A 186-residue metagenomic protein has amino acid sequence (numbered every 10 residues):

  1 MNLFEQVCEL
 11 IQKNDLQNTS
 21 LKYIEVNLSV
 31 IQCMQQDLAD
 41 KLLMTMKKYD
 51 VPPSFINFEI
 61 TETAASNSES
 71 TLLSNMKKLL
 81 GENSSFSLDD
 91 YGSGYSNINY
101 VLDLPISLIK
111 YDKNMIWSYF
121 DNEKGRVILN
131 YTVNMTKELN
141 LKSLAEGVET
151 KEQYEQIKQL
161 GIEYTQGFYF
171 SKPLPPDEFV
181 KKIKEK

Functional and structural regions predicted by a protein language model:
M1-V51, S93, I98: Bacterial c-di-GMP phosphodiesterase EAL domain
N14, S29-Q36, F55-S70, S84-K186: EAL-family c-di-GMP phosphodiesterase catalytic domain
N18, Y49, E82, E138-L139: Helix C-cap/helix->beta junction micro-motif
T19-L21, G81, L104: Short, solvent-exposed coil/turn segments
N75: Conserved functional hotspot residues or short segments at active or partner-binding sites across diverse domains
